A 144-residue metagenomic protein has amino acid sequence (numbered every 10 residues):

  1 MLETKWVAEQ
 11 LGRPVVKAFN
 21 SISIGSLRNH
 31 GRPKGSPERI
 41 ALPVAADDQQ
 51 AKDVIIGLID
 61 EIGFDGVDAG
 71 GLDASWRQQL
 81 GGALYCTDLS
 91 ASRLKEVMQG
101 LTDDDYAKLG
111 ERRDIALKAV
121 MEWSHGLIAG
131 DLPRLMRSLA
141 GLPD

Functional and structural regions predicted by a protein language model:
M1, K5, E9, N29-Q50: Short beta-strand and adjoining strand-loop segment in the mid-core of the Rossmann-like NAD(P)-dependent dehydrogenase
G12, S21, D60: Residue-level marker of positions within ordered structural domains that often coincide with functionally constrained
P14-N20, V67-A69: General beta-strand structural signal in soluble alpha/beta enzymes
S23-L27: Rossmann-like dinucleotide/flavin-binding elements
P37-D144: Active-site-lining helix/loop region of Rossmann-like oxidoreductase modules
